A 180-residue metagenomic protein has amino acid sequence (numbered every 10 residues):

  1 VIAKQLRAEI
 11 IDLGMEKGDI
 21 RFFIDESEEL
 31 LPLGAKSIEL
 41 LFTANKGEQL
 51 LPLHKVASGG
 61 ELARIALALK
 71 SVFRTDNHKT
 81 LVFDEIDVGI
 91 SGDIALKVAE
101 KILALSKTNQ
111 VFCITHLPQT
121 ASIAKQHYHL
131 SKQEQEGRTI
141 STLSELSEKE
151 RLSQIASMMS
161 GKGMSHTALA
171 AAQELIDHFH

Functional and structural regions predicted by a protein language model:
V1-E26: Amphipathic alpha-helical domain-onset/packing element
F22-E26, F42-K46, L69-S71, K132 (+1 more regions): Flexible glycine-/small-residue-rich
E39-L40, A44-G47, G60-L81, L105: GG-anchored amphipathic helix commonly corresponding to the ABC/SMC/Rad50 NBD signature/C-loop
L50-A57: Short pre-catalytic strand/loop immediately N-terminal to key active-site residues, enriched for Gly-Thr
T75-D76, V88-L96: Conserved D-loop-proximal element of ABC-family nucleotide-binding domains
D84-E85: Walker B catalytic acidic pair
D93-H180: C-terminal lobe/lid and adjacent interdomain/linker elements of RecA-like ASCE P-loop ATPase modules
